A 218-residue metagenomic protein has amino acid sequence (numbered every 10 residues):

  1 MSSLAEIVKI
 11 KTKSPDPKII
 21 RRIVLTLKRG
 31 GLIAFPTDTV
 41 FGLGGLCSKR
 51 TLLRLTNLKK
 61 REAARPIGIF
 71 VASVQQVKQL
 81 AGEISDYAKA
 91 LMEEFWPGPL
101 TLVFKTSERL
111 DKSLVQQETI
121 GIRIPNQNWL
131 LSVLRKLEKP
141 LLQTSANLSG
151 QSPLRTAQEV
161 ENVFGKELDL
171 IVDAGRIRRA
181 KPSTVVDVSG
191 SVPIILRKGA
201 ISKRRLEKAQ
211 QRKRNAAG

Functional and structural regions predicted by a protein language model:
M1-G218: Active-site-adjacent structural elements in enzyme catalytic cores
